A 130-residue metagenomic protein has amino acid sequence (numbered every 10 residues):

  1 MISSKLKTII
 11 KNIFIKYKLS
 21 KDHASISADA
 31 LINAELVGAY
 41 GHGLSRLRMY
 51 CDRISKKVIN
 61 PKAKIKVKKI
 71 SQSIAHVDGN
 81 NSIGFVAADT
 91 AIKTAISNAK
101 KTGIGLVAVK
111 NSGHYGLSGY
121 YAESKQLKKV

Functional and structural regions predicted by a protein language model:
M1-Y17: Generic N-terminal amphipathic, Lys/Arg-enriched alpha-helix
I15, K100, Q126: Short polybasic/polar patches that bind polyanions
K21-I32: Short, well-structured alpha-helical segments
D22, L36-R46: N-terminal amphipathic, basic helical "cap/leader" segment at the start of enzyme domains
A28, I104-V130: Glycine-rich anion/phosphate-binding loop at the beta-strand->alpha-helix junction
I32, G84-K110, A122: Alpha/propeptide regions of enzymes that mature by internal proteolysis
G43-I96: Active-site cofactor/substrate anionic-group-binding motifs, chiefly glycine- and Lys/Arg-rich phosphate-binding loops
